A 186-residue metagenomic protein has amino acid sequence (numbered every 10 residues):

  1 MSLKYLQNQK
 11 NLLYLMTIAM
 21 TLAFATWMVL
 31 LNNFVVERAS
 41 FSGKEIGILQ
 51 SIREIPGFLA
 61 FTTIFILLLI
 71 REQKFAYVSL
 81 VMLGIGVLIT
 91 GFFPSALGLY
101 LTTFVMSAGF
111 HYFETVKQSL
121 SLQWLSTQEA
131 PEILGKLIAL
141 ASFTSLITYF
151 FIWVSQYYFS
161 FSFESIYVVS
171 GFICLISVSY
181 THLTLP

Functional and structural regions predicted by a protein language model:
N8-R53, G57: Helix-loop boundary and gating motifs at the non-cytosolic
I64-L69, I147-S162: Transmembrane alpha-helix termini and helix-breaking/packing motifs in multi-pass membrane transporters
V81-P94: C-terminal ends and interior cores of transmembrane alpha-helices in multi-pass membrane transporters/permeases
F92-T102: Helix-loop junctions at membrane interfaces in 12-TM secondary transporters
Y112-L125: Intracellular juxtamembrane helix-capping segments at the cytosolic ends of symmetry-related transmembrane helices
G135-F150: Glycine-rich segments within core transmembrane alpha-helices of 12-TM secondary carriers
S165-S179: Symmetry-related core transmembrane helices of the 12-TM Major Facilitator Superfamily/SLC fold
T181-P186: Conserved small/polar residues in nucleotide/adenosyl-binding loops
